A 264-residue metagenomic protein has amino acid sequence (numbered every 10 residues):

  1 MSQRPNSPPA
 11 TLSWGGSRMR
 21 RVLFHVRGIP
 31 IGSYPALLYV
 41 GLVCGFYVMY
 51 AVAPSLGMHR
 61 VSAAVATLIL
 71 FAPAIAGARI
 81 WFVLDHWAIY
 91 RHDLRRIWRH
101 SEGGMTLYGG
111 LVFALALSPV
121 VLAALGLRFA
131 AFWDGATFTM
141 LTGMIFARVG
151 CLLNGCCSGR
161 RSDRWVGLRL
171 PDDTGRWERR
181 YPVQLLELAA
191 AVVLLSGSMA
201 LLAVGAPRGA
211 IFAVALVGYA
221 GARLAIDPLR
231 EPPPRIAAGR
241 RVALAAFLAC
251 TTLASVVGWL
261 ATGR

Functional and structural regions predicted by a protein language model:
Q3-R264: Hydrophobic, membrane-interfacing alpha helices
